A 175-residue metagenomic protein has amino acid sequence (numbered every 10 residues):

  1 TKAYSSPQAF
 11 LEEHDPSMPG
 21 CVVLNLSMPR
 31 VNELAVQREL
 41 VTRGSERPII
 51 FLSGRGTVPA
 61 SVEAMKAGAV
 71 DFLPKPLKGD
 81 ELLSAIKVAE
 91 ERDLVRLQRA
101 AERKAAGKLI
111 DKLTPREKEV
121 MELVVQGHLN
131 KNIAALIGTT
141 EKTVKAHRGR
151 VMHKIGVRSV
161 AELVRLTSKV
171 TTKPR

Functional and structural regions predicted by a protein language model:
A3-C21: Acidic, metal-coordinating helix/loop segments flanking the phosphotransfer/catalytic sites of two-component signaling
A9-E12, L34-R47, E63: Short amphipathic alpha-helix used as the core "switch/output" element in two-component signaling
N25, S53: Active-site residues of response regulator receiver
M28: Receiver (REC) domain active-site loop signature in two-component systems and cognate sites in sensor histidine kinases
T57-P59, L73-I86, L136: C-terminal output helix
K104-K142: Helix-turn-helix DNA-binding segment
G149-R175: Basic, Lys/Arg-enriched C-terminal extension of HTH/homeodomain DNA-binding domains
